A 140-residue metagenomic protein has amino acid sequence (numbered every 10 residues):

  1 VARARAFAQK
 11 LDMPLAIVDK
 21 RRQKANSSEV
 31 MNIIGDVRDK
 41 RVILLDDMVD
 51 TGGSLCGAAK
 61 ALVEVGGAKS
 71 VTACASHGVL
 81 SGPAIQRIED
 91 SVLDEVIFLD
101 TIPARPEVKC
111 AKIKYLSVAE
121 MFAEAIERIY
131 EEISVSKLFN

Functional and structural regions predicted by a protein language model:
V1-N140: PRPP-associated nucleotide enzymes
